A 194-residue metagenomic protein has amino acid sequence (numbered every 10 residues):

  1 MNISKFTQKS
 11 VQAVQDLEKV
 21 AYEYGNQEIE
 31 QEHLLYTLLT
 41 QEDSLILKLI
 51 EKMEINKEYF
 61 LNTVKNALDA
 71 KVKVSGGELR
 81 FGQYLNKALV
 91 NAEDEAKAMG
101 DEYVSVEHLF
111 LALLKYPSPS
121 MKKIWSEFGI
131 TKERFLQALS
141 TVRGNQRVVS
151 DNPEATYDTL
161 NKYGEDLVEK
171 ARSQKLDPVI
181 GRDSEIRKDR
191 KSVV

Functional and structural regions predicted by a protein language model:
M1-S192: Histone-fold recognition with a strong bias for associated Lys/Arg-rich disordered tails
